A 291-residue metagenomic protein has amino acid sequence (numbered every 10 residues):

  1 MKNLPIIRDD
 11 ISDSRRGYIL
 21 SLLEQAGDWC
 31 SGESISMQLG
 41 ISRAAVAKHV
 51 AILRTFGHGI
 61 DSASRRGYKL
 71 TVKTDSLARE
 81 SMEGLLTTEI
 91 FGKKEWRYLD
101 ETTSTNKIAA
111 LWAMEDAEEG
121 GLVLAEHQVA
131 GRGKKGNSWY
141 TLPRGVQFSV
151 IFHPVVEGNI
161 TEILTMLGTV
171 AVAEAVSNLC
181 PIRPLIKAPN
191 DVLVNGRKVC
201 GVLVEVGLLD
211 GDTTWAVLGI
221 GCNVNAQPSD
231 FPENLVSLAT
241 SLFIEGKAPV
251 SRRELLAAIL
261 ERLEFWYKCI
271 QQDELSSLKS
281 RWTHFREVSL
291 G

Functional and structural regions predicted by a protein language model:
K2-I41, T55, E157-P184, V194-G291: Long, positively charged amphipathic alpha-helical accessory segments at protein N-termini or as interdomain linkers
K2-S177, C200: N-terminal lobe of the biotin/lipoate ligase/transferase fold
